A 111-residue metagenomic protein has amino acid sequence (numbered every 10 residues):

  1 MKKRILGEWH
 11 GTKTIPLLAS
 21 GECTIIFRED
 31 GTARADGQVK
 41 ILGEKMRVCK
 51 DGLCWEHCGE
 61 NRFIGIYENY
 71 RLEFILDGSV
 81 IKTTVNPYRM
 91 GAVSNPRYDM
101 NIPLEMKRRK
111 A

Functional and structural regions predicted by a protein language model:
M1-H10, I26, R109-A111: N-terminal helix-cap/turn-to-beta initiation motif at the start of protein domains
K3-H10, T32-R34, H57-G65, V80-I81: Short, hydrophobic/aromatic-rich segments at coil-to-beta transitions
K13-P16, A35-V39, I66-E68, V85-R89: Beta-turn initiation residues at beta-strand->coil junctions
T14-P16, G43-M46, A92-Y98: Short consensus segments that form the blades of beta-propeller domains, in both extracellular/periplasmic
A19-G59: N-terminal glycine/threonine-rich, aromatic-flanked beta-hairpin/loop signature
G59-A111: Beta-sheet ligand-binding and adhesion/scaffold domains
